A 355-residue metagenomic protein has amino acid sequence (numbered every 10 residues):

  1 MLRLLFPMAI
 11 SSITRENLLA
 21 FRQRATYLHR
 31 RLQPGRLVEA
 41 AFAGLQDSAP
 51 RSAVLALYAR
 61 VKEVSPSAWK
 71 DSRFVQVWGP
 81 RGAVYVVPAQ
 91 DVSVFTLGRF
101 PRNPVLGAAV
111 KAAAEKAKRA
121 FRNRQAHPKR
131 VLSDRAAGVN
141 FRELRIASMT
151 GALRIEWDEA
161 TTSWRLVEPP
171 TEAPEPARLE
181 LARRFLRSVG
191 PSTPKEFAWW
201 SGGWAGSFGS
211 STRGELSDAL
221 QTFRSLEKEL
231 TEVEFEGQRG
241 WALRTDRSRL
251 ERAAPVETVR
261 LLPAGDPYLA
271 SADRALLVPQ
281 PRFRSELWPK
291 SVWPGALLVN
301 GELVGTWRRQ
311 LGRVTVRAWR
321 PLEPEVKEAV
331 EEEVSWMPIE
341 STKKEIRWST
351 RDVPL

Functional and structural regions predicted by a protein language model:
L2-R135, R284: Phosphate-backbone binding and catalysis cores of DNA-processing enzymes
R73-A83, M149-D158, E227-E234, G305: A short, conserved structural fragment
T96-G107, P170-R184, S188, E251-R260: Short, amphipathic alpha-helical interaction segments positioned at domain boundaries
V110-K118, E175-A182, K327: Short, leucine-enriched amphipathic alpha-helices that occur as contiguous helical runs
R142-F223: Loop-centered beta-sheet repeat module
K228-R282, E286: Non-catalytic regulatory appendages
V259, D266-P267, R274-T315, R320-E323 (+1 more regions): Low-complexity, glycine/alanine/valine/leucine- and proline-rich hydrophobic stretches
E328-L355: Cysteine/selenocysteine-centered motifs that mediate thiol-based redox chemistry or coordinate metal-sulfur cofactors
